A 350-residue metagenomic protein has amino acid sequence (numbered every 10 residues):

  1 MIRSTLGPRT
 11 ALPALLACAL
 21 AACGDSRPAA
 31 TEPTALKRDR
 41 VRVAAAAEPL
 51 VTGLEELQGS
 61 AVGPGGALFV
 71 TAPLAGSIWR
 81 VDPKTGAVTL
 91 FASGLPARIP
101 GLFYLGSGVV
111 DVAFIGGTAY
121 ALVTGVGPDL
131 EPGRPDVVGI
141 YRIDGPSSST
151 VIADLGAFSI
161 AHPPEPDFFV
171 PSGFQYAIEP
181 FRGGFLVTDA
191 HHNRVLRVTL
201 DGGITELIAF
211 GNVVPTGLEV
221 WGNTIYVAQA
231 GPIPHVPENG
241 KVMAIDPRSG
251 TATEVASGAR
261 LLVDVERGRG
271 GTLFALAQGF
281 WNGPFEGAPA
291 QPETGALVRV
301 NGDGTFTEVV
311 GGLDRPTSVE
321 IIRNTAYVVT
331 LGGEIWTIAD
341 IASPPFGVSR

Functional and structural regions predicted by a protein language model:
I2-L12: Bacterial N-terminal signal peptides that target proteins for export
P13-C18: Sec-dependent N-terminal signal peptides
L20-A22: C-terminal motif of bacterial Sec signal peptides marking the signal peptidase cleavage site
D25: Short, conserved catalytic or interaction motifs in soluble domains
P28-R350: Extracellular beta-propeller repeat domains
